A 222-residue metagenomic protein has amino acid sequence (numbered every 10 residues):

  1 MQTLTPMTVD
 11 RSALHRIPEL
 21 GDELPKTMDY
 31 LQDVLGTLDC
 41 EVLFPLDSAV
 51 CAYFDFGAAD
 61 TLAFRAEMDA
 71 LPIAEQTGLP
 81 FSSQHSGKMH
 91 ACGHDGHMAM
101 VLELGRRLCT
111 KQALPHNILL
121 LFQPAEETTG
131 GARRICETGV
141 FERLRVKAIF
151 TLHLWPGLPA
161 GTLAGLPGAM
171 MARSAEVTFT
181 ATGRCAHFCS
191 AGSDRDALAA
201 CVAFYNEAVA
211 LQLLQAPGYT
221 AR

Functional and structural regions predicted by a protein language model:
M1-H90, A99, R106-L114: Acidic/His- and Gly-rich active-site-bordering loop/insert found across diverse amide/peptide-bond hydrolases
D10, L104, F204-E207: A ubiquitous structural signal for well-ordered alpha-helices
L71, G78-M89, G96, A113-R222: Histidine/acidic-residue-rich, glycine-tolerant segments that coordinate divalent metal ions
E103-L104, S193: Residue-level detector of alpha-helical segments with a strong bias toward transmembrane helices and their helix-loop
